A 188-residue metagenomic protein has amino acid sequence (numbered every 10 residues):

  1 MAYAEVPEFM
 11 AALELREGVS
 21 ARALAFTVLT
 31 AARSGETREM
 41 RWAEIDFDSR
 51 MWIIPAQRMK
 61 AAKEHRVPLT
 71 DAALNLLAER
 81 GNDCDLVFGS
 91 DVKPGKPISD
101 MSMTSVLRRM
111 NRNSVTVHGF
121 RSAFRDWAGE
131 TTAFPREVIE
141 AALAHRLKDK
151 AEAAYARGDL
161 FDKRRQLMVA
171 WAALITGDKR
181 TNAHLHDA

Functional and structural regions predicted by a protein language model:
M1-E8, S49, R58, P68-G119 (+4 more regions): Active-site/catalytic core of tyrosine-dependent DNA strand-transfer enzymes
M1-M40, D48, M59-K63, P94 (+1 more regions): Basic, Lys/Arg- and aromatic-enriched nucleic-acid-binding interface segment
Y3, M59-K60, D71-A73, E79-C84 (+3 more regions): C-terminal secondary-structure termini that scaffold catalytic or DNA-interacting sites
L13-E17, T30, R80, T132 (+1 more regions): Short coil/turn helix-boundary motifs
E39, W127, A141: DNA-binding alpha-helical recognition surfaces that contact promoter or target DNA
E44-M51, S114, A133-A156, G177-A183: Short, polar N-cap/turn motifs at the start of nucleic acid-interacting alpha helices
